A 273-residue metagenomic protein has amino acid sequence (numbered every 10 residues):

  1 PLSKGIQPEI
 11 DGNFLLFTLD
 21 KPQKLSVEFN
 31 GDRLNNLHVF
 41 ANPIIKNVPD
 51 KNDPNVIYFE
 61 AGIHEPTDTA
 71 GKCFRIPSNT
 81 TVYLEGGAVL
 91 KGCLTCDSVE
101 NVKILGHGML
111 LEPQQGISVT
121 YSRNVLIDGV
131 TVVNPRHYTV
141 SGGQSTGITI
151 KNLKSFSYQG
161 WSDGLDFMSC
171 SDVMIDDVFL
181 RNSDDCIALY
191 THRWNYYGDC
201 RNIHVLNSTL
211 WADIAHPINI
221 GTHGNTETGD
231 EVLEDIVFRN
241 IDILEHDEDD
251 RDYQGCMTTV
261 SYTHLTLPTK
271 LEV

Functional and structural regions predicted by a protein language model:
P1-S3: Extended low-complexity, serine/threonine- and proline-enriched intrinsically disordered segments
I6-D50, K91: Extended acidic/polar, glycine-enriched regions that form or flank non-catalytic beta-rich accessory modules
D11-L19, H64-T81, V89-L105, L111-V125 (+4 more regions): Extracellular beta-strand-rich solenoid/capping regions of secreted or surface-exposed proteins that bind or remodel
A41-T80: N-terminal domain-start segments of secreted/luminal proteins
C73, C93, G116, Y138-T139 (+5 more regions): Structural detector of coil-to-beta-strand junctions
N79-T81, G86, E100-L110, R123-N134 (+5 more regions): Right-handed parallel beta-helix
H192, G221-H223: Active-site beta-loop-alpha junctions enriched in small/polar residues
T263-T269: Conserved small/polar residues in nucleotide/adenosyl-binding loops
